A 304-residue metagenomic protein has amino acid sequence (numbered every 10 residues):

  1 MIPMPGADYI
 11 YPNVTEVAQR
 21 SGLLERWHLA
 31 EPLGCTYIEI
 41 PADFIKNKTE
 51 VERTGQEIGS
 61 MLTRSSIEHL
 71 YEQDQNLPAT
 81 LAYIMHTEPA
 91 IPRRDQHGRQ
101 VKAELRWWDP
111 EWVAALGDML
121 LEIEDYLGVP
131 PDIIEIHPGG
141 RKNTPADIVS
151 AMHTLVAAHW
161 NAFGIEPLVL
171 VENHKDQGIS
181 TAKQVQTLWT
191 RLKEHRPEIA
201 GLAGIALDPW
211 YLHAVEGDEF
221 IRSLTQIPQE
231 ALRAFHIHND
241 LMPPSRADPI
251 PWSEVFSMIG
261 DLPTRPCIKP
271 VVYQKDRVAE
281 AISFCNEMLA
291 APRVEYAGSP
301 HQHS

Functional and structural regions predicted by a protein language model:
M1-D8, R20-G34, S66, Y71-L77 (+7 more regions): Histidine-acidic metal/acid-base catalytic patches
P3-V17, R26, I133-G140, E172: Short, conserved structural micro-motifs that define repeat-unit consensus positions and nucleotide-binding loops
Y11-T15, L29-L62: N-terminal substrate-binding region of glycoside hydrolase catalytic domains
E16, A42-K46, T87-I91, P138-K142 (+4 more regions): Active-site-proximal loop/turn and secondary-structure-junction residues that shape catalytic pockets, frequently
I38-E39, Y83, D132-I134, V169 (+2 more regions): Hydrophobic residues within beta-strands of alpha/beta enzymes
K46-M61, P89-V113, K142-N143, F284-E287: Surface-exposed, active-site-proximal loop segments in enzymatic domains
T49-I84: Aromatic-lined substrate-binding rim segments of carbohydrate-active enzymes
L120-T144, P167-H174: Active-site groove signature of glycoside hydrolases
